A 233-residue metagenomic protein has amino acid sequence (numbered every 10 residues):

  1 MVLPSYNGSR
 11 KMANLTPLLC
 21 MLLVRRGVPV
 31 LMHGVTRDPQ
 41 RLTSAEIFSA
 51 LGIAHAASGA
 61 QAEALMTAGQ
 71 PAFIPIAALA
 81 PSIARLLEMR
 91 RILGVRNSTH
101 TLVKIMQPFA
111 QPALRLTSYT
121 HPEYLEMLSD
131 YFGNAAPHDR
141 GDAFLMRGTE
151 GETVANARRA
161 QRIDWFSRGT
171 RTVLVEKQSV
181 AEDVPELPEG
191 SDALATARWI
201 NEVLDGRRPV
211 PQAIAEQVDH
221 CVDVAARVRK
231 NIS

Functional and structural regions predicted by a protein language model:
M1-L65: A generic, well-ordered mixed alpha/beta core segment in the N-terminal half of proteins
A50-I53, Q61, M66-S233: Glycine-rich anion-binding loops and their surrounding alpha/beta cores
